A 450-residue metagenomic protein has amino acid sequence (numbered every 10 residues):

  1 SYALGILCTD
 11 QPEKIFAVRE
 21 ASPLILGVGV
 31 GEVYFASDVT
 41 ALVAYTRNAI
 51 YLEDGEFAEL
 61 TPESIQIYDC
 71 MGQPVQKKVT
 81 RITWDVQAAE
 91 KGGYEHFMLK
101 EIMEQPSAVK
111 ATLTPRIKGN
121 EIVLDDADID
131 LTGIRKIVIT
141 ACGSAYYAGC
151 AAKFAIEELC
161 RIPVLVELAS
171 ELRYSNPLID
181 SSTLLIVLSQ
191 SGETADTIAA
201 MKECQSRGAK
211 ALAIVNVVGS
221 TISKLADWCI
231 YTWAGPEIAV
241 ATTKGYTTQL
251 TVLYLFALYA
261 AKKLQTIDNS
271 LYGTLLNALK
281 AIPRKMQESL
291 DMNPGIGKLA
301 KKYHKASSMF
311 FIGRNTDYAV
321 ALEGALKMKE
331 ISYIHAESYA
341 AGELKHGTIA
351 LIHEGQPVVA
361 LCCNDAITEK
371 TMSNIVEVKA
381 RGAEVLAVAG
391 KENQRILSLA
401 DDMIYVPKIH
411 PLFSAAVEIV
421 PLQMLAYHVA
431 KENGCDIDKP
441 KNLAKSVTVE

Functional and structural regions predicted by a protein language model:
S1-K91, E95-H96, S107-R135, Y147 (+2 more regions): Conserved short alpha-helical segments that host acidic/polar catalytic motifs at enzyme active sites
L7, F16-A17, A49-I50, F57-E59 (+12 more regions): Replace "in large, NTP-powered and nucleic-acid-processing enzymes" with "in large, NTP-powered factors and other
T9-P12, S22-L24, V30-V33, V39-A41 (+19 more regions): Short, glycine-/Ser/Thr-/acidic-enriched flexible segments
P12, A17-L26, E95-M98, G143-A152 (+3 more regions): Conserved phosphate/anionic-ligand binding catalytic regions in large, soluble enzymes, centered on
I15, I25-Y51, S170-C204, E343-K379 (+2 more regions): Glycine-rich, anion-gripping cofactor-binding loops and their flanking helix/strand elements in enzyme active sites
G72, E384, L397-L399, I409-E450: Generic C-terminus detector
Q105-V109, L113-V138, W228-P357, I367 (+1 more regions): Active-site phosphate/pyrophosphate-binding segments
T132-A281, L361-I404, L425, N433: Glycine-rich phosphate-binding loops that contact phosphosugars or nucleotide phosphates
